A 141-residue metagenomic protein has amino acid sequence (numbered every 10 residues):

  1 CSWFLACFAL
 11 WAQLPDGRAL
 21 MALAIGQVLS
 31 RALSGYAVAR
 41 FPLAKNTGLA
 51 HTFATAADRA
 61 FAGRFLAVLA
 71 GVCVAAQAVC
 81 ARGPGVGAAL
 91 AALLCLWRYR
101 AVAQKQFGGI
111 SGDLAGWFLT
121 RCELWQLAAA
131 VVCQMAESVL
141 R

Functional and structural regions predicted by a protein language model:
C1-I110, L114-R141: Hydrophobic alpha-helical transmembrane segments
